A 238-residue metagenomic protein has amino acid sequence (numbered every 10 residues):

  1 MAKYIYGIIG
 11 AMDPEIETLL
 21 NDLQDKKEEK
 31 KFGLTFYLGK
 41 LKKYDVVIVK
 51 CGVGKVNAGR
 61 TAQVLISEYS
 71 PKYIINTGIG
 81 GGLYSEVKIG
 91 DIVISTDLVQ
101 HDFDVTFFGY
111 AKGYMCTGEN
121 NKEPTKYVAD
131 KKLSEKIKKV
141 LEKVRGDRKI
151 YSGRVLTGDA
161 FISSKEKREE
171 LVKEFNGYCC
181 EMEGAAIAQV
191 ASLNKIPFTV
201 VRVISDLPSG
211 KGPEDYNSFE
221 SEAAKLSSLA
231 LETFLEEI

Functional and structural regions predicted by a protein language model:
A2-I5, K30-I238: Glycine-rich phosphate- or other oxyanion-binding loops that anchor nucleotides, phosphorylated ligands
K3-L23: Short, conserved "active-site rim" segments that organize catalytic pockets and cofactor/ligand binding
L23-Q24, T35: Short small/polar-residue motifs
